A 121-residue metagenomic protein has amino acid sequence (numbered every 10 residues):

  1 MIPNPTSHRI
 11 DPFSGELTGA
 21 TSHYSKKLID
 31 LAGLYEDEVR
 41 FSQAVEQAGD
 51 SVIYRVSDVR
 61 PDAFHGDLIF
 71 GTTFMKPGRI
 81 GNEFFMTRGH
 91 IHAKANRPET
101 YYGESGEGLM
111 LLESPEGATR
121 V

Functional and structural regions predicted by a protein language model:
M1-L34: Eukaryotic intrinsically disordered, low-complexity regions enriched in proline/serine/threonine/glycine
S22-R120: Active-site region of the double-stranded beta-helix
